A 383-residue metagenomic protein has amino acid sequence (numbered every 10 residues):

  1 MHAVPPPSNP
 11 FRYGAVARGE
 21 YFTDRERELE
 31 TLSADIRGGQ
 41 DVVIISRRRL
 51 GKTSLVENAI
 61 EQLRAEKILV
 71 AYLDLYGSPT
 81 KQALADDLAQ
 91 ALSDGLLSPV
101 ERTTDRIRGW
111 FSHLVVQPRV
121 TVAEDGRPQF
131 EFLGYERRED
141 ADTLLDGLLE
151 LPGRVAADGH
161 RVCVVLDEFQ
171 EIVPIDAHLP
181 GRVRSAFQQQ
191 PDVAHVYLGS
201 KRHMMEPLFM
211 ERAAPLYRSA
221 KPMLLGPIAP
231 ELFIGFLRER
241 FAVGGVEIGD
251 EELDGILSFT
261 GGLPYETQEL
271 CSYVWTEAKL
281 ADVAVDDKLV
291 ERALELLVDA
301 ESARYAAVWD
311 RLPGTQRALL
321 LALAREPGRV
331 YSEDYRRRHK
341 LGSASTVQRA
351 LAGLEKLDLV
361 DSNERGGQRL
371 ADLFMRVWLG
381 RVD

Functional and structural regions predicted by a protein language model:
M1-V42, R47: A short, basic N-terminal segment
N9, Q82-E101, V116-R127: Conserved NTP-binding/hydrolysis module of P-loop NTPases
R47-L73: P-loop NTPase Walker A phosphate-binding motif
E131-R202, M210: Conserved Walker B catalytic segment
E206-S258, K279-D282: Helix-loop-helix "sensor" segment of P-loop NTPases
Q268-A344: Winged-helix-like regulatory helical subdomains adjacent to P-loop NTPase cores
H339-L357: Short amphipathic alpha-helical interaction segments
F374-D383: Short, amphipathic alpha-helical interaction segments positioned at domain boundaries
